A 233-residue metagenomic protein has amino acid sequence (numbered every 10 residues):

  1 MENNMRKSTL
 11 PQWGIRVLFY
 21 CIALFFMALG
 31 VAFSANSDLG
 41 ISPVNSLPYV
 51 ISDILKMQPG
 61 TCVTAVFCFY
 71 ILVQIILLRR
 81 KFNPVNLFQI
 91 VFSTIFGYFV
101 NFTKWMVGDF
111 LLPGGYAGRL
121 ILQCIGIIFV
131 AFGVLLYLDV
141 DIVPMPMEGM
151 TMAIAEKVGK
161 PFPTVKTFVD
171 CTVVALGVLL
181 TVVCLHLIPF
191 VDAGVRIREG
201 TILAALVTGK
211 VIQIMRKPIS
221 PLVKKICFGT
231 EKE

Functional and structural regions predicted by a protein language model:
E2-E233: Core subunits and conserved enzymes of cellular information-processing and envelope-translocation systems across
